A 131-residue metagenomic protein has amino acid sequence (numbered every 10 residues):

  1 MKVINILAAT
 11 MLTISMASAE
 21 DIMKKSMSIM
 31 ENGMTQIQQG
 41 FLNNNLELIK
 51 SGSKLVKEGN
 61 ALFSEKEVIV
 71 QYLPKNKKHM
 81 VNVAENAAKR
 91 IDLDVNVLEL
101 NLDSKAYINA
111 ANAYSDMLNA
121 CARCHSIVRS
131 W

Functional and structural regions predicted by a protein language model:
M1-T13: Sec-dependent signal peptide recognition, specifically the positively charged N-region followed immediately by
T13, S115-L118: Processing junctions and N-termini across compartments
A19-D116: Extracytoplasmic c-type cytochrome modules immediately beyond a signal peptide or single-pass transmembrane anchor
M117-R129: The canonical Cys-X-X-Cys-His
